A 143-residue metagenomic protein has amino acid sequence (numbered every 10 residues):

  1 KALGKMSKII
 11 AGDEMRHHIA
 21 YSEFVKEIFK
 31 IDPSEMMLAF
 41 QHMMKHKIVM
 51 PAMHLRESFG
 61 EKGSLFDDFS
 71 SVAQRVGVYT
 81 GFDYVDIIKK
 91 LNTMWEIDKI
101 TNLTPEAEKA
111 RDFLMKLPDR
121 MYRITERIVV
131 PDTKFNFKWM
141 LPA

Functional and structural regions predicted by a protein language model:
K1-A143: Non-heme di-metal
